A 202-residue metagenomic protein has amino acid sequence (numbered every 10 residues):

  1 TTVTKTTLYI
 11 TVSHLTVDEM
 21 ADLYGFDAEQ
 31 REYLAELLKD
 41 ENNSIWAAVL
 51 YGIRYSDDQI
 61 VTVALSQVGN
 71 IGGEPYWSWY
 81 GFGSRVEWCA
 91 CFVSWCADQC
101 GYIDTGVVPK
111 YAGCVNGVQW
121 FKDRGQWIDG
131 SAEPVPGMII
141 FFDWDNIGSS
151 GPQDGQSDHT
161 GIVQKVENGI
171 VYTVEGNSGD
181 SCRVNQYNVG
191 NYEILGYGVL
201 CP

Functional and structural regions predicted by a protein language model:
T1-T62: Cell-wall glycan-active module
A21, E74, G161: Short alpha-helical segments in extracytoplasmic peptidoglycan/chitin-binding modules and envelope-associated proteins
K39-Y102: N-terminal capping segments
Y55-T62, V115-Q119, A132-E133, Y192: Generic alpha-helical secondary structure signal
I103-D180: ...with weaker cross-activation on analogous glycine-rich loops/strands in unrelated enzymes
V166-P202: Active-site signature of cysteine proteases
